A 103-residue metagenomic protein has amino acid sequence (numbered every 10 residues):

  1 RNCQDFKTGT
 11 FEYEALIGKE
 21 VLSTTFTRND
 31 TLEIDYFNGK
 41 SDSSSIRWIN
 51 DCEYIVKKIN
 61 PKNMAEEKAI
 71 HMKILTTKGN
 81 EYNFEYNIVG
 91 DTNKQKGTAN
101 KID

Functional and structural regions predicted by a protein language model:
R1-K19: Tryptophan-anchored aromatic micro-motifs
N2-K7, I49, N63-M64, T77-G79 (+1 more regions): Beta-propeller domains
F11-L16, L32-Y36, V56-P61, F84-V89: Short beta-strand segments that buttress and anchor functional surface loops
E20-S23, G39-S43, E67-I70, N93-K96: Short, surface-exposed coil-to-beta transition loops
V21-I49: N-terminal glycine/threonine-rich, aromatic-flanked beta-hairpin/loop signature
S41, I49-D51, A69, G79: Extracytoplasmic
S45, D51, V89-D103: Edge beta-strand at a domain terminus
V56-G79: An anionic, turn-rich surface loop/hairpin at beta-sheet edges that serves as a generic interaction/coordination patch
